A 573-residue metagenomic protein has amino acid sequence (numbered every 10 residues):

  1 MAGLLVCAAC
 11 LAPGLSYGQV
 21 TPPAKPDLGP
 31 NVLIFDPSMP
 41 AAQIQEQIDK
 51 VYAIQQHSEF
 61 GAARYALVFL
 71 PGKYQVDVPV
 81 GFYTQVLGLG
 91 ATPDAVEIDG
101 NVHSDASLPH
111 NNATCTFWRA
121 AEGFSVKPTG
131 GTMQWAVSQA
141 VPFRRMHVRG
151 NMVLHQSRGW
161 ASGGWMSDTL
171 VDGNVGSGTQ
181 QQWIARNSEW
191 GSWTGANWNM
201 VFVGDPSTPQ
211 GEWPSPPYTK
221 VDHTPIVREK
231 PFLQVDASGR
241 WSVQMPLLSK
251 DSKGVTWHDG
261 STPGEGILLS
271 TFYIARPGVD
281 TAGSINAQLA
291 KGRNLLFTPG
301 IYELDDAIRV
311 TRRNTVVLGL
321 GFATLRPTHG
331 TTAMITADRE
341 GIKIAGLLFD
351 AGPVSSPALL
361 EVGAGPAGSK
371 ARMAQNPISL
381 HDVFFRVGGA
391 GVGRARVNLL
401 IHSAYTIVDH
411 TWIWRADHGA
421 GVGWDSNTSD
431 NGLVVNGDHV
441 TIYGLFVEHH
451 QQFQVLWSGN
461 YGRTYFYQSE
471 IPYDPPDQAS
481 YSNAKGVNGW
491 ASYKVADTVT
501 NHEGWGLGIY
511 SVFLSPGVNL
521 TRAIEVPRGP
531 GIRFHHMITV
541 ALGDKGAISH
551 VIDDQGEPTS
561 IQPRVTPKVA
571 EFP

Functional and structural regions predicted by a protein language model:
A2-P13: Bacterial N-terminal signal peptides
G18-P573: Extracellular/periplasmic carbohydrate-active domains that bind, remodel, or depolymerize complex polysaccharides
